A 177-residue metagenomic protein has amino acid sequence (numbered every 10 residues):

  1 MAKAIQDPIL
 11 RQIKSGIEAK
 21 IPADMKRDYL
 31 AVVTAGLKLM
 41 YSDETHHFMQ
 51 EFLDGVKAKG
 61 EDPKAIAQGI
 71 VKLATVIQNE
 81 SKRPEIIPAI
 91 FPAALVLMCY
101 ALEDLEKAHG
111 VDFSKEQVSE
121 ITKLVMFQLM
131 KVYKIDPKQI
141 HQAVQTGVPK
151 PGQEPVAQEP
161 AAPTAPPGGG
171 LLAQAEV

Functional and structural regions predicted by a protein language model:
A2-M40, F48-M49, E80-L172: Polybasic, proline/glycine-rich intrinsically disordered low-complexity segments
Y41-A58, T75: Short amphipathic alpha-helical segments and their helix-coil junctions
V56-P63, P84, P88: Short, charged/polar micro-motifs that form catalytic or ligand-binding hotspots
G60-A74: An N-terminal, globular interaction/scaffold subdomain
A175-V177: C-terminal interaction module
